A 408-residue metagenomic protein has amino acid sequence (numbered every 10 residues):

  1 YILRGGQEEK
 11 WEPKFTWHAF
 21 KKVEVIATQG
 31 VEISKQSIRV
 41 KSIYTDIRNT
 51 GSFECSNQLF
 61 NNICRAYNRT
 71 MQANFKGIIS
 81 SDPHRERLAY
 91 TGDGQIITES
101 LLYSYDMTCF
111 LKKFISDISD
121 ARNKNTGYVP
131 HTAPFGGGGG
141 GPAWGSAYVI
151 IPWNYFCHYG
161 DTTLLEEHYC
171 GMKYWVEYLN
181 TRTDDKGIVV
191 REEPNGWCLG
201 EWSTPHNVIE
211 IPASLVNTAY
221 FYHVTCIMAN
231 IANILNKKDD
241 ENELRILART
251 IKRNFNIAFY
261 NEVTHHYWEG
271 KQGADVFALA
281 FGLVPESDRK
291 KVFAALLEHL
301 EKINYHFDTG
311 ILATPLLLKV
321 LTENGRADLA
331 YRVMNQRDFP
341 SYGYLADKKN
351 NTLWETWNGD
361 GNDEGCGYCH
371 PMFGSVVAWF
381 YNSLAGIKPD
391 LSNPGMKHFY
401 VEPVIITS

Functional and structural regions predicted by a protein language model:
Y1-H84, D93, C109-K112, V129-P134 (+6 more regions): Extracellular/oxidizing-compartment recognition motifs
G5, K76, D82, N125-Y148 (+1 more regions): The feature captures the catalytic groove of carbohydrate-active enzymes
E12-F15, V23-I26, G92-A121, V149-T162 (+2 more regions): Alpha-helical support elements that line or immediately flank enzyme active sites and cofactor-binding pockets
I63, M107-I118, T162-L179, M228-I257 (+2 more regions): Extended, well-ordered alpha-helical scaffold segments
T108-P205, D338-G359: Helix-terminus loop motifs that line ligand-binding clefts
I246, D328-S408: Non-catalytic C-terminal accessory modules of carbohydrate-active enzymes
K302-K348: Repeat-solenoid scaffold signature
